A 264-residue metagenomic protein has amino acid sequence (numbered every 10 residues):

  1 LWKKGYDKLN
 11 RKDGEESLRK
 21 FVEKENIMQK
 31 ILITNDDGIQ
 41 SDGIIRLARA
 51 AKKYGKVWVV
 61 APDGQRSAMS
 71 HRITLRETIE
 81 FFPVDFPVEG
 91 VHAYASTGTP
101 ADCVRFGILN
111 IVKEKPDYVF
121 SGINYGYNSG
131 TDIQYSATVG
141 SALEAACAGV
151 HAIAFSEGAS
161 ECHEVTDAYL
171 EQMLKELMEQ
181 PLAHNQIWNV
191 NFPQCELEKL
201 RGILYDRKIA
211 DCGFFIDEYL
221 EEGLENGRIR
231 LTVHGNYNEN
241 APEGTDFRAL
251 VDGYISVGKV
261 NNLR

Functional and structural regions predicted by a protein language model:
L1-W2, L9-E23: Short, low-complexity, charge-dense intrinsically disordered segments
Q29-K30, N185: Nucleotide donor/acceptor-binding cores
I31, I45-N110, E114-K115: A cross-family phosphate/adenosyl-ligand binding-site feature
I33-Q40: Short, glycine-rich nucleotide/cofactor-binding loops
Y127-S136: Glycine/threonine-rich flexible loop motifs
S141-A145: Hydrophobic/aromatic ligand-binding patch that stacks against planar heteroaromatic rings of cofactors or nucleotides
A146-T166: Glycine-rich phosphate/pyrophosphate-binding loops and their adjacent beta-strand/loop elements at enzyme active sites
D167-R264: Electrostatically charged, flexible surface regions
